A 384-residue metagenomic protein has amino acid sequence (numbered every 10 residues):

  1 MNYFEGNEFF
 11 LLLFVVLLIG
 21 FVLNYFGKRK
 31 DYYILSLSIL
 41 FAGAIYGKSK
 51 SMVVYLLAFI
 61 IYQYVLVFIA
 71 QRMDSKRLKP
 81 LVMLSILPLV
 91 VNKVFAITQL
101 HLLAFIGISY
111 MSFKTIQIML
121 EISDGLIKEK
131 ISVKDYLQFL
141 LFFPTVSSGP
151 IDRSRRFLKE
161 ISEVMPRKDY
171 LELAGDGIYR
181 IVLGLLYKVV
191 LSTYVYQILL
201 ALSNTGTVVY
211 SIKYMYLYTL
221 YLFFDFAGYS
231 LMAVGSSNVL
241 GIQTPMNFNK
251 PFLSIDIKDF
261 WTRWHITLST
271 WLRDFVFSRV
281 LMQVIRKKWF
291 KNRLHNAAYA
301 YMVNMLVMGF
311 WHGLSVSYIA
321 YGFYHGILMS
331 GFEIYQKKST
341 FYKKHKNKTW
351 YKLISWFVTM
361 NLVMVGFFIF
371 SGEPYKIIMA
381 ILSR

Functional and structural regions predicted by a protein language model:
M1-R384: Membrane-embedded transmembrane alpha-helical bundles that form the catalytic cores of multi-pass lipid-modifying
